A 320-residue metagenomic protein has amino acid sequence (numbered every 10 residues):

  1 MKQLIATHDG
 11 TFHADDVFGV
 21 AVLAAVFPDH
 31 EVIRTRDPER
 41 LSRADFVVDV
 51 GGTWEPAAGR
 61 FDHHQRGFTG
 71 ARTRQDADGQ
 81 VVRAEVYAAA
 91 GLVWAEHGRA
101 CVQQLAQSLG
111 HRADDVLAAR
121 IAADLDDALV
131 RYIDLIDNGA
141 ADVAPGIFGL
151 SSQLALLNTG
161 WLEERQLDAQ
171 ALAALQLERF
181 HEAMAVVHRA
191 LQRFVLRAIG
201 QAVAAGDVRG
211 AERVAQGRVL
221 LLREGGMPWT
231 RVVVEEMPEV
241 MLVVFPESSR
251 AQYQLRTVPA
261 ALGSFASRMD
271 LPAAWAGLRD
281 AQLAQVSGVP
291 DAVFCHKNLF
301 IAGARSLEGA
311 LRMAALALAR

Functional and structural regions predicted by a protein language model:
M1-T159, A266-R320: Replace "Mg2+/Mn2+-dependent" with "divalent metal-dependent
I136-Q254, V258: Glycine-rich, Lys/Arg-enriched anion-binding loops that position phosphate/diphosphate groups for phosphoryl
A202-R320: Gly/His-enriched, cation/cofactor- and phosphate-binding structural elements
